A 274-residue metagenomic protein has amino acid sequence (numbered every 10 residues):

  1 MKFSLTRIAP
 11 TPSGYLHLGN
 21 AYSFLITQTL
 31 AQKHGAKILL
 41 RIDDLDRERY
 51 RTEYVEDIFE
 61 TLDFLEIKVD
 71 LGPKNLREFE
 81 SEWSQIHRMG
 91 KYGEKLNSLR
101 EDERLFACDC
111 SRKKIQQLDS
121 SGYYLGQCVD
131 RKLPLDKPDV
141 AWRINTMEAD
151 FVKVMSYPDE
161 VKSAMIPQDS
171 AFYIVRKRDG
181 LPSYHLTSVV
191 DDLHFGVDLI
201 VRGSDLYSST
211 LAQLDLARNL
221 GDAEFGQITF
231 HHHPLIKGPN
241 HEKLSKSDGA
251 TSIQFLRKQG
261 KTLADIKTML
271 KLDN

Functional and structural regions predicted by a protein language model:
M1-S120, S204-L216, L220-F225: N-terminal Rossmann-like or analogous alpha/beta NTP/dinucleotide-binding catalytic cores that position adenine
H34-A36, E66-D70, L135, F172 (+4 more regions): Short, surface-exposed, polar/charged, turn-prone segments marking secondary-structure boundaries
T61, K95, L118, R131 (+3 more regions): Residues that form generic nucleotide/phosphate-binding pockets
P73-S81, I144, G221-G226, G238-P239 (+1 more regions): Low-complexity, flexible helical/coil segments
E80, N240-N274: Conserved catalytic-core subdomain
A107-S245, S252-R257: Active-site cores that bind ATP or allylic diphosphates and position pyrophosphate for catalysis
